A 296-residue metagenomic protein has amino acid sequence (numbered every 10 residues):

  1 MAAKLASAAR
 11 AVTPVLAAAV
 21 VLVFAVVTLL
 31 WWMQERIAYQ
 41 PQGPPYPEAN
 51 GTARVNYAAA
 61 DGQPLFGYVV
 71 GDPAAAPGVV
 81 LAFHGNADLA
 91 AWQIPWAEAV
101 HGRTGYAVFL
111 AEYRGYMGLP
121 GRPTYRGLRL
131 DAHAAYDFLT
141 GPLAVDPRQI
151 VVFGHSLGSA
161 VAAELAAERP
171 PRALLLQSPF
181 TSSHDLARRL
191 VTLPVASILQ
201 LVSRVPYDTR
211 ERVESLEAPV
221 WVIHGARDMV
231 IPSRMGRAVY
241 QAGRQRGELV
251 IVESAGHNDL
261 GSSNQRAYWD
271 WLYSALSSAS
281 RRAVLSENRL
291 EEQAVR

Functional and structural regions predicted by a protein language model:
V12-A58, L285-S286: An N-terminal hydrophobic leader/cap segment in hydrolases
G62-F138, P142: Membrane-embedded segments
W96, T209, A218, P232-Q241: Short alpha-helix in the alpha/beta-hydrolase fold that links the catalytic acid
Y113, L175-D185, V205-T209: Active-site nucleophile loop of the alpha/beta-hydrolase fold
V145-S156: Alpha/beta-hydrolase fold nucleophile elbow
S215-E217, V222-H224, D228: Short beta-strand/loop motif that positions the catalytic acidic residue of the alpha/beta-hydrolase fold
A226-I231, H257-D259: Acidic catalytic loop of the alpha/beta-hydrolase fold
R237-Q241, Q245-R296: C-terminal catalytic histidine-bearing segment of alpha/beta-hydrolase fold enzymes
